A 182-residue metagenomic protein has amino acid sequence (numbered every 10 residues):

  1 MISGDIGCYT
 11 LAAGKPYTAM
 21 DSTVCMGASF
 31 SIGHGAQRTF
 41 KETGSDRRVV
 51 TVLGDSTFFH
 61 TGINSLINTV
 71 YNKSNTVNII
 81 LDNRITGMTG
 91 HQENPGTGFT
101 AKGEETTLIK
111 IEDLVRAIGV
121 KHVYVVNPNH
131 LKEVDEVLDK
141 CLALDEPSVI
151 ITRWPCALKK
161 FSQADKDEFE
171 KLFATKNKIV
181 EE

Functional and structural regions predicted by a protein language model:
M1-K15: Acidic-glycine-rich active-site phosphate/pyrophosphate-binding loop
D5-G7, T152-P155: Short, well-ordered beta-to-alpha junction loops that form the rim of enzyme active sites and present histidine/acidic
A13-I151, A157-A164, E168-E170: Thiamine diphosphate
A36, E170-E182: Short, flexible loop segments at boundaries between secondary-structure elements
